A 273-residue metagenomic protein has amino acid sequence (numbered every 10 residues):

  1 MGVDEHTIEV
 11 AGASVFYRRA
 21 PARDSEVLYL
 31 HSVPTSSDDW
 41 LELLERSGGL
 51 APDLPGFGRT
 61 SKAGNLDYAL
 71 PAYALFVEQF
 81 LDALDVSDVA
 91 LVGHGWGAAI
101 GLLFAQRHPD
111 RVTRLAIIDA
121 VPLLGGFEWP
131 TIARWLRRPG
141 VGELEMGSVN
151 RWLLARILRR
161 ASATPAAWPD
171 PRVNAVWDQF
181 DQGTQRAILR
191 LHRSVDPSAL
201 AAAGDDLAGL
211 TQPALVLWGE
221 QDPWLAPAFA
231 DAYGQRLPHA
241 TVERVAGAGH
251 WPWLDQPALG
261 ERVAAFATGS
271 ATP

Functional and structural regions predicted by a protein language model:
M1-V27, R46-S47, D82, V86-D88 (+1 more regions): Alpha/beta-hydrolase fold catalytic core
R19-R59: Conserved HGGG/HGGXW glycine-rich cap/lid loop of the alpha/beta-hydrolase fold
A51-V92: Active-site loop/oxyanion-hole signature of alpha/beta-hydrolase fold enzymes
S87-F127: Conserved hydrolase catalytic core segment
G126, G147-A208: Conserved alpha/beta-hydrolase catalytic His-Asp/Glu region
L210, V216-W218: Short beta-strand/loop motif that positions the catalytic acidic residue of the alpha/beta-hydrolase fold
Q221-L225: Acidic catalytic loop of the alpha/beta-hydrolase fold
A248-P257: Catalytic histidine-centered segment of alpha/beta-hydrolase-like enzymes
